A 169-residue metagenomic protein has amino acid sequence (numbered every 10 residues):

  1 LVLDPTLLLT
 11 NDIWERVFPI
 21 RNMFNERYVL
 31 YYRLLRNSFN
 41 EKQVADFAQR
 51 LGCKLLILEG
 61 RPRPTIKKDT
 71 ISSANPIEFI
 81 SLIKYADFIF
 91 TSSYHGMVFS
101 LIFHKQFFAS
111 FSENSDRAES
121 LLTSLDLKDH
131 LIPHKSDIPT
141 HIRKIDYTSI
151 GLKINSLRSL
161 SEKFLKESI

Functional and structural regions predicted by a protein language model:
L1-I169: Active-site anion-handling motifs in enzyme catalytic cores
